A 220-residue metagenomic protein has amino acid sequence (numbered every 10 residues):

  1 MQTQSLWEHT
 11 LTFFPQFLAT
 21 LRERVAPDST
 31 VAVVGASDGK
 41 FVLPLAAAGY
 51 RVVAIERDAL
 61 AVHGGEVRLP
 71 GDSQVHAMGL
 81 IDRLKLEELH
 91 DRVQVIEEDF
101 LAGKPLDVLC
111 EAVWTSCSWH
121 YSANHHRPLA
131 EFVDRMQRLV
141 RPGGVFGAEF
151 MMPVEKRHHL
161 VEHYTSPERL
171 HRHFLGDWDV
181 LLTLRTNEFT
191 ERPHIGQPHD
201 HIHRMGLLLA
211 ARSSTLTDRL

Functional and structural regions predicted by a protein language model:
E8-D28: Conserved alpha-helix/loop element of class I SAM-dependent methyltransferases that forms part of the SAM/SAH-binding
S37: Conserved glycine-rich SAM-binding loop
K40, P44-A102: Class I SAM-dependent methyltransferase SAM/SAH-binding core
L101-V113: A short acidic, Gly/Pro-enriched loop at the edge of an enzyme's catalytic core that lines a small-molecule cofactor
T115-W119: A short beta-strand submotif of the Rossmann-like class I SAM-dependent methyltransferase core that lines
S122-R135: A short, conserved alpha-helix within the catalytic core of class I
G143-F150: Conserved beta-strand signature within the Rossmann-like core of class I S-adenosyl-L-methionine
H163-T215: Class I S-adenosyl-L-methionine
